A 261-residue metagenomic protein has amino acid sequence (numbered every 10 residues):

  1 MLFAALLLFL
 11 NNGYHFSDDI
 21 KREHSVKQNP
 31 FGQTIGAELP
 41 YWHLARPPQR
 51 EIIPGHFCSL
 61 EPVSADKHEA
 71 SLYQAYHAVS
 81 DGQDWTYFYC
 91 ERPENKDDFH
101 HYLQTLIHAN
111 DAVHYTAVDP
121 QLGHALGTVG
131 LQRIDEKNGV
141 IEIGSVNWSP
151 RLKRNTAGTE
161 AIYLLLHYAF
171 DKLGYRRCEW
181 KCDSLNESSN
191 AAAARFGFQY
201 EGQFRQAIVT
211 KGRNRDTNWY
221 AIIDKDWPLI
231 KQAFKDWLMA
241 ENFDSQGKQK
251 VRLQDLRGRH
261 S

Functional and structural regions predicted by a protein language model:
F3, F9, Y14-F16: Aromatic (phenylalanine/tyrosine) cluster motif
F16-N155, Y168, K172, R213-N218 (+2 more regions): GNAT-family acyltransferases
G158-T159: Glycine-rich acyl-CoA binding loop
K172-K181: Conserved GNAT acetyl-CoA-binding A-motif
W180-N190: Conserved beta-strand-loop-alpha-helix junction that forms the acyl-donor binding cleft
A192-A193, Y220: Conserved active-site tyrosine of GNAT-family acetyltransferases
Q199-R213: Conserved catalytic-core motifs of GNAT/GCN5-like acyltransferases
